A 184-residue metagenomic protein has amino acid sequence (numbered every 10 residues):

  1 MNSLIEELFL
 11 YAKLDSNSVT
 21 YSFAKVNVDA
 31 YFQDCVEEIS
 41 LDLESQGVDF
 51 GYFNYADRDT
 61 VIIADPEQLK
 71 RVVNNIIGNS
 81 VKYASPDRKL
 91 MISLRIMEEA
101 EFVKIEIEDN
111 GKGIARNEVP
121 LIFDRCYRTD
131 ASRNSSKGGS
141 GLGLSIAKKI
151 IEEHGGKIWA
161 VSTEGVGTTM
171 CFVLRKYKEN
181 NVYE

Functional and structural regions predicted by a protein language model:
S16-Y21, V61-A64: Conserved micro-motifs of the catalytic ATP-binding
S22-S40, I96: A conserved beta-strand-to-alpha-helix junction within the catalytic ATP-binding
D42-F53: Short conserved segments within the C-terminal catalytic ATPase subdomain
S80-V81: Short helix-loop "hinge" at the ATP-lid/N-box region of the Bergerat-fold HATPase_c
K89-E101: Short beta-strand/loop element within the Bergerat-fold HATPase_c
I114-C126: Short conserved segment of the HATPase_c
G155-G156: Conserved glycine-rich
